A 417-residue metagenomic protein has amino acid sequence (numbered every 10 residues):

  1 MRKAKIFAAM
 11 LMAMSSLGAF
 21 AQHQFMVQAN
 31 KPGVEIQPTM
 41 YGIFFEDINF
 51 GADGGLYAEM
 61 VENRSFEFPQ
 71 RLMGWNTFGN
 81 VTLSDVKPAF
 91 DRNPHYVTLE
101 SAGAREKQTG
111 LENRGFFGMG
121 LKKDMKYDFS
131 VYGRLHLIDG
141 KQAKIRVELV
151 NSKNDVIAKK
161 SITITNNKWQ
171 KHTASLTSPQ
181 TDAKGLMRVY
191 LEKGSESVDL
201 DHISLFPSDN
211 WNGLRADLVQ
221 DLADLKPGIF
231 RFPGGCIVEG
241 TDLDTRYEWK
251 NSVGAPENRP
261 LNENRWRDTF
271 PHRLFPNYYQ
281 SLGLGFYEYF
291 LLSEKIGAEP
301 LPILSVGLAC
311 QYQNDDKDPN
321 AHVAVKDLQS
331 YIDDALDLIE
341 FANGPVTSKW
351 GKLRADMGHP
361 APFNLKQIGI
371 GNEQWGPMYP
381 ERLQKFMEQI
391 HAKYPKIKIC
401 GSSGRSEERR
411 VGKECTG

Functional and structural regions predicted by a protein language model:
M1-Q22: Bacterial Sec-dependent N-terminal signal peptides
Q22-S281, E299-L301, N314-Q329, P377 (+1 more regions): Extracellular and organelle-lumenal recognition/adhesion modules and their flexible linkers in secreted
N151, C236, V306-C310, Q374 (+1 more regions): Active-site-proximal loop/turn and secondary-structure-junction residues that shape catalytic pockets, frequently
D217-Q220, E288-L291, K295, D333 (+2 more regions): Alpha-helical scaffolding segments of alpha/beta enzyme cores, especially the outer helices of TIM-barrel or partial
F232, I303-S305, W350-G358, H391-E408: Aromatic-lined carbohydrate-recognition surfaces of secreted/lumenal glycan-active proteins
E340-P362: Short mixed-charge
N364-G371, G376, I390: Catalytic cores of eukaryotic secretory-pathway lumenal/extracellular enzymes that build and remodel glycoconjugates
E408-C415: Conserved small/polar residues in nucleotide/adenosyl-binding loops
